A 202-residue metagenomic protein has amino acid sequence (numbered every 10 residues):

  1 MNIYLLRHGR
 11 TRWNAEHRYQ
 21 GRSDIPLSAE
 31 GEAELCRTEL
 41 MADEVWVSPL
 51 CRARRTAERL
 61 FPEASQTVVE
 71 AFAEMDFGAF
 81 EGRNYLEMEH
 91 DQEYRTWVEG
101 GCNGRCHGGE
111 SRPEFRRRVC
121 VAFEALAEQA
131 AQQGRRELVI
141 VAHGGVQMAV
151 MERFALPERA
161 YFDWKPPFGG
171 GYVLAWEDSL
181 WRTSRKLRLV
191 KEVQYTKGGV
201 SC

Functional and structural regions predicted by a protein language model:
N2-A64, E110: Active-site-proximal alpha-helix that buttresses catalytic centers in soluble enzyme cores
I3, G134-G144: Generic beta-sheet signal
L40-A71, T96, E152, A175-C202: Conserved histidine-centered catalytic loops in small-molecule metabolism enzymes
L40-M41, L126-E137: Glycine-rich phosphate-binding loop signature in dinucleotide/nucleotide-binding domains
V47-S48, R117, V141-A142: Short beta-strand scaffold positions
L60-R118: Phosphate-handling substructures
G144-M148, E177: GST superfamily/GST-like fold recognition
P157-R185: Domain-level recognition of soluble alpha/beta enzyme cores, biased toward histidine phosphatases/phosphomutases
